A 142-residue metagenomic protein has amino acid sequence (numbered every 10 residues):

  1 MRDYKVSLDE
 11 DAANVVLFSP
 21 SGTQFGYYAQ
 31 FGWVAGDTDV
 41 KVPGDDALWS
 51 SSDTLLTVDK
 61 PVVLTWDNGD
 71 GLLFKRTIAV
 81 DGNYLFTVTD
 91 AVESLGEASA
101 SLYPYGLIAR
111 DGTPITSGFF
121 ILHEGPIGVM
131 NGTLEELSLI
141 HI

Functional and structural regions predicted by a protein language model:
M1-I140: Soluble non-transmembrane domains of integral membrane proteins
